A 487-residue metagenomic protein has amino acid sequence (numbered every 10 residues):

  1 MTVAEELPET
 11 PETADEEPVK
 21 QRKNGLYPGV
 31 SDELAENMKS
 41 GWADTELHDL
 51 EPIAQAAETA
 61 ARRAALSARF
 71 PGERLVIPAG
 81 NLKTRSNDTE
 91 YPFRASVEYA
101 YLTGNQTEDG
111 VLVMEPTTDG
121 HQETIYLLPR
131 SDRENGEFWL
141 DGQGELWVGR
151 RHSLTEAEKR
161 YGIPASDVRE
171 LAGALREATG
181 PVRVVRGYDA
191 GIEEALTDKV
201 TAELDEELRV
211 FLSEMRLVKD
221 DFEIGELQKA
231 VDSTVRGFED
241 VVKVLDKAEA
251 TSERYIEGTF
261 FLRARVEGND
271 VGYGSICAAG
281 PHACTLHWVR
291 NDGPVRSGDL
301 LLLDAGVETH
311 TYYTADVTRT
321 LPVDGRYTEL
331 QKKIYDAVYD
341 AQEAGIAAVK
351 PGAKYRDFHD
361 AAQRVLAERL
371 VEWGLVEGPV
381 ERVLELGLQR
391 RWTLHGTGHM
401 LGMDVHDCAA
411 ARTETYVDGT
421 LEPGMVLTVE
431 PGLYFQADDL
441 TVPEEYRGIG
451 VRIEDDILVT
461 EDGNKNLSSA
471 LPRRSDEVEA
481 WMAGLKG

Functional and structural regions predicted by a protein language model:
M1-G487: Active-site neighborhoods and metal-handling regions in enzymes and metal-associated proteins
